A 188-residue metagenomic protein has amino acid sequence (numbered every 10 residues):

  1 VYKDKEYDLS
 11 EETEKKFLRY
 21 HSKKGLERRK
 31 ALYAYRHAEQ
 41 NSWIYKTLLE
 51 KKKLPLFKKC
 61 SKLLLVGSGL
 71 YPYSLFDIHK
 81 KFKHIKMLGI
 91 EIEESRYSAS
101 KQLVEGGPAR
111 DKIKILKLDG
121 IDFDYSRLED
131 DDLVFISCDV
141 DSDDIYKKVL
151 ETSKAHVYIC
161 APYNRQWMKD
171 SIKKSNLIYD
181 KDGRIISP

Functional and structural regions predicted by a protein language model:
V1-K58: S-adenosyl-L-methionine
K59-Y71: Conserved class I S-adenosyl-L-methionine
L70-K83: Conserved SAM-binding loop of SAM-dependent methyltransferases across substrates and taxa, primarily the Class I
K86-E91: Conserved SAM-binding motif I beta-strand of class I
E93-S95: Conserved SAM/SAH-binding beta-strand->alpha-helix loop
S100-K101: Conserved SAM-binding loop
D131-Y146: A short SAM/SAH-binding and catalytic strip from SAM-dependent methyltransferases
D143-P188: C-terminal substrate-binding/active-site "lid" region of AdoMet-derived donor-dependent transferases
